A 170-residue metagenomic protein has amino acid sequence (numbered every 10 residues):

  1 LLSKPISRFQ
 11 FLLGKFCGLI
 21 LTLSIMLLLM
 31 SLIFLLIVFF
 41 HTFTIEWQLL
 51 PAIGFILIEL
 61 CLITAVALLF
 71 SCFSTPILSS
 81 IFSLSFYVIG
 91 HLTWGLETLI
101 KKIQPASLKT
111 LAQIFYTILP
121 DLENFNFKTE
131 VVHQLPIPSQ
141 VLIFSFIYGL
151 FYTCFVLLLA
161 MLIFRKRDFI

Functional and structural regions predicted by a protein language model:
L1-I20, F164: Helix-loop-helix units of permease transmembrane domains in multi-pass membrane transporters, especially ABC
L2-S3, F73, F151, L158: Alpha-helical architecture
P5, L49, F155-V156: Residue-level detector of transmembrane insertion/anchoring sites
L12-S80, W94, L99, Q113 (+1 more regions): Secretory targeting signals
L78, F82-L162: Terminal transmembrane helical anchor/hairpin motif
R165-I170: Short cytosolic juxtamembrane segments of multi-pass membrane proteins
